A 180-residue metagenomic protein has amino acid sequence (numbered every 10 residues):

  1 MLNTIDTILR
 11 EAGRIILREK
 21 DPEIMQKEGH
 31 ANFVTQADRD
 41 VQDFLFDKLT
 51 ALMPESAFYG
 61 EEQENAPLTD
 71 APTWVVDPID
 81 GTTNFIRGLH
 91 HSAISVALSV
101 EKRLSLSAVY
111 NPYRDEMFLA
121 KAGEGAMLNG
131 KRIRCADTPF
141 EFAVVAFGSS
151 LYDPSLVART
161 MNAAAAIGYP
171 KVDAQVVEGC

Functional and structural regions predicted by a protein language model:
M1-I79: N-terminal subdomain of lithium-sensitive/metallo-dependent phosphomonoesterases centered on the IMPase/IPPase/PAP
Q26, A66-L68, E101, L119 (+1 more regions): Solvent-exposed alpha-helices and their adjacent loops that cap or buttress functional pockets in soluble metabolic
R39, E62, P78-G81, P112 (+2 more regions): Generic detector of well-ordered alpha-helical packing
S56, E124, Y169-V172: A structural micro-motif
L68-M127: DPxDG-like acidic metal-binding loop motif
S105, I133-C135: Short, isolated positions in well-ordered beta-strands
G125-N129, V145-F147: Hydrophobic/proline-rich hinge and linker segments of small-molecule sensing/allosteric domains, predominantly
A136-C180: An extended, acidic
